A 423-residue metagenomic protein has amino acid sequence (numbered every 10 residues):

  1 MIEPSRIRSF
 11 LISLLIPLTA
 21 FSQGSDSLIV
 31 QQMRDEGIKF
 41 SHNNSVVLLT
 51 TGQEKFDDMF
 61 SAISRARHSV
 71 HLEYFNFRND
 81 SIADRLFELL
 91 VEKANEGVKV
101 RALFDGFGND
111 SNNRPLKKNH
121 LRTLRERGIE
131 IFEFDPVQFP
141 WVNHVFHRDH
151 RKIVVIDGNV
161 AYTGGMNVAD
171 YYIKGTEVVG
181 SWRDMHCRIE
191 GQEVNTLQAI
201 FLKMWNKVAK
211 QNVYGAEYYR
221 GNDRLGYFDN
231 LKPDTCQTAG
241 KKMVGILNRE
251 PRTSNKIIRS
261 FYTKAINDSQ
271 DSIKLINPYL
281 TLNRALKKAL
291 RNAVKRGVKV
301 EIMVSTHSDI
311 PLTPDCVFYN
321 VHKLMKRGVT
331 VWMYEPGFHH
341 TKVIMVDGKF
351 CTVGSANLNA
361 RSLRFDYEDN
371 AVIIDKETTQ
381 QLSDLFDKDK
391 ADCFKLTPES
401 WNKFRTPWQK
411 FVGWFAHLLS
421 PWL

Functional and structural regions predicted by a protein language model:
M1-S25: Bacterial Sec-dependent N-terminal signal peptides
A20-L423: Charged, low-complexity intrinsically disordered terminal segments
